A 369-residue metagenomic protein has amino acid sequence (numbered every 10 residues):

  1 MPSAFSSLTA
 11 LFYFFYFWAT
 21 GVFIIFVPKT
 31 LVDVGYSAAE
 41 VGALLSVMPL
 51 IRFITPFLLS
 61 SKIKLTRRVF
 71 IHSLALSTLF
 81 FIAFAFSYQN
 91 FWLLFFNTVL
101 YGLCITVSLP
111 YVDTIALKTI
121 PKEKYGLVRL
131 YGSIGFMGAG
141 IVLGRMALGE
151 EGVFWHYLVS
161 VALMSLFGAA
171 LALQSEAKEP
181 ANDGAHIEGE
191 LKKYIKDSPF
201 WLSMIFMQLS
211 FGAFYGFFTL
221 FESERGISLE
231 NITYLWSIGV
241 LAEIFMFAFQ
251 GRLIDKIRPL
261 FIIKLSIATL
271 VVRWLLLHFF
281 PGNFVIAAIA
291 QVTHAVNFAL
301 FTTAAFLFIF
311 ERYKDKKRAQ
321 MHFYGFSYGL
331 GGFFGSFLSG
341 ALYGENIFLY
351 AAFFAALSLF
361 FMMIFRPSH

Functional and structural regions predicted by a protein language model:
M1-S3, A172-M204: Juxtamembrane intracellular "pre-TM" segments in multi-pass secondary transporters
P2-P49, D197-L235, T302-T303: Helix-loop boundary and gating motifs at the non-cytosolic
F14, F80, F91-L109, I205 (+1 more regions): Hydrophobic core of transmembrane alpha-helices in multi-pass small-molecule transporters, especially MFS/SLC-type
F53-R67, A147, M246-R258, Y343: Helix-to-loop junctions at the C-terminal end of transmembrane segments in multipass secondary transporters
V69-A83, F261-L276: Structural signature of the two symmetry-related core transmembrane helices
I105-I120, A299-Y313: Intracellular juxtamembrane helix-capping segments at the cytosolic ends of symmetry-related transmembrane helices
F154-L171, I347-R366: Symmetry-related core transmembrane helices of the 12-TM Major Facilitator Superfamily/SLC fold
K316-G344: A late C-terminal transmembrane helix in Major Facilitator Superfamily
